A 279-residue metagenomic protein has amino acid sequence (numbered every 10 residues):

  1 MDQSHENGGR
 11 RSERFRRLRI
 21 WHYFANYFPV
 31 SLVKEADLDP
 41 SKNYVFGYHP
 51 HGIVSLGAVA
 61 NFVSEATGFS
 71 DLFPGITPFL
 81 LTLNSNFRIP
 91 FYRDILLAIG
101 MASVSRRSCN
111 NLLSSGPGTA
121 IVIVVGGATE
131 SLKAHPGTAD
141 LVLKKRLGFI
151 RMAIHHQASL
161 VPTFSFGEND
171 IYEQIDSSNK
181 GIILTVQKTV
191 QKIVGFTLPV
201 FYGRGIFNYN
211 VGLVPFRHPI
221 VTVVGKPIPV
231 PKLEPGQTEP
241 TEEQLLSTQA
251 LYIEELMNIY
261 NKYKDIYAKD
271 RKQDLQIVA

Functional and structural regions predicted by a protein language model:
M1-G8: Hydrophobic alpha-helical membrane-embedded segments
G9-S12, R16-I228, P235-T238: Soluble catalytic domains of membrane acyltransferases
L56, T163, K262, I266-K269: Generic macromolecular interface patches on structured domains
T119-A120, G127-E130, Q249, I253 (+2 more regions): Structured cytosolic regulatory/catalytic domains appended to multi-pass membrane proteins
I220-V223, E243-Y260: Pol beta-like nucleotidyltransferase catalytic core
V230, P240-E243, D270-K272: Charged, glycine-interspersed solvent-exposed loop segments at helix/strand-loop junctions that cap or gate access
P231, E255, I259-I266: Hydrophobic alpha-helical segments
D265-A279: C-terminal helix/juxtamembrane-tail motif
